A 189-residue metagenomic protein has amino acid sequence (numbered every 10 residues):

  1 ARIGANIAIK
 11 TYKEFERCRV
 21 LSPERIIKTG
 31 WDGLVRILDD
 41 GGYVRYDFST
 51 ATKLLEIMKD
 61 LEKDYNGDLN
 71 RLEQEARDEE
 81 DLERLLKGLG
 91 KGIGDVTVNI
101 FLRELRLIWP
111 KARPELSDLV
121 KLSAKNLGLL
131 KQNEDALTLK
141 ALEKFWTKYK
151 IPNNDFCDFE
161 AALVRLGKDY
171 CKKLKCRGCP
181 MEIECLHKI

Functional and structural regions predicted by a protein language model:
A1-K10, D60-G67, L107-I108, L130 (+1 more regions): Short helix-capping/linker segments at secondary-structure and domain boundaries
A1-V44, T50, Y170-R177, M181-I189: Structure-specific DNA junction-binding interface
A5-I9, E24, D47-A51, D95 (+3 more regions): Alpha-helix N-cap/helix-initiation sites
K10, G33, T52-E56, I100 (+1 more regions): Amphipathic alpha-helical interaction segments
Y12-K13, L55-K59, E160-K168: Short, amphipathic alpha-helical segments that act as regulatory/interfacial helices in nucleotide-processing proteins
V20-L89: Alpha-helical ds-nucleic-acid-binding substructure associated with the helix-hairpin-helix region of base-excision DNA
E75, E79-D81, L89, D95-I189: C-terminal accessory module of base-excision DNA glycosylases/AP lyases that mediates lesion recognition and DNA
